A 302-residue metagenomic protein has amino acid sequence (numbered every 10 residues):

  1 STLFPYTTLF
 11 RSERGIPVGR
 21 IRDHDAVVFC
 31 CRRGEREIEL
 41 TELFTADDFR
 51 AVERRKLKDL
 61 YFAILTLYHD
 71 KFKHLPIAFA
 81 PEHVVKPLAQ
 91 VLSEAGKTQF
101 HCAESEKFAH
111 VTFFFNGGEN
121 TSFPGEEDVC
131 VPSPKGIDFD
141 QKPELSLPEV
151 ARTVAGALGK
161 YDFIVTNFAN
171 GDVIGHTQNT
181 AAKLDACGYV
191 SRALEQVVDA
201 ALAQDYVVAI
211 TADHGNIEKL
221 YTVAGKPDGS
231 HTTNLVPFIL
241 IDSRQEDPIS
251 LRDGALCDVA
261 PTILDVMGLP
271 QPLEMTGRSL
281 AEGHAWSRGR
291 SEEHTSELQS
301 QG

Functional and structural regions predicted by a protein language model:
S1, P5-S291, S296: Feature captures the catalytic ectodomains and active-site-proximal regions of enzymes that hydrolyze or transfer
E297-G302: Short "domain-exit" segments at the C-terminal end of structured domains
